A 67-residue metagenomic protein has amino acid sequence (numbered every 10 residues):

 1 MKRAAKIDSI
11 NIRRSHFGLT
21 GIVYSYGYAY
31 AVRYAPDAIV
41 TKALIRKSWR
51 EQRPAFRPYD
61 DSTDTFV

Functional and structural regions predicted by a protein language model:
M1-K2, V67: Short intrinsically disordered terminal tails
K2-F17: Structural detector for short beta-strands of small beta-barrel domains
G18-V32: OB-fold (S1/OB) nucleic-acid-binding surfaces
A38-F56: Short nucleic-acid-contacting surface segments enriched for D/E, G, S/T with interspersed K/R
D60-V67: OB-fold/S1-family single-stranded nucleic acid-binding modules
